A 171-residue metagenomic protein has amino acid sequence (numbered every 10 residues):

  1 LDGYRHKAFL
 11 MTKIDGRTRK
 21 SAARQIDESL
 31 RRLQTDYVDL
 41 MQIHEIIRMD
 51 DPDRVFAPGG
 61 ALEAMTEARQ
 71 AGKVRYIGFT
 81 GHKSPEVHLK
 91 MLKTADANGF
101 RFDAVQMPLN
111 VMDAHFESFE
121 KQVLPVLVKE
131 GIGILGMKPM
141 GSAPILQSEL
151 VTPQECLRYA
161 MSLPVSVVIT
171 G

Functional and structural regions predicted by a protein language model:
L1-A8, A64, Q70: N-terminal binding-site loop/beta-alpha segment at the start of enzyme catalytic domains that lines or forms
D2-R5, T35, S166-G171: Short, intrinsically disordered, charge-balanced linker/junction segments flanking boundaries in proteins
K7-T18, Y37-E45, M107-P108: A short, structured active-site edge motif that brings together acidic residues
T18-D27: Glycine-rich anion/phosphate-binding loops
I26-L33, M65, H88: Short, charged beta->alpha transition segments
L30-D53: Active-site groove signature of glycoside hydrolases
E45-G171: Beta/alpha (TIM)-barrel catalytic core signal, keyed to glycine-rich beta->alpha loops juxtaposed to Asp/Glu that bind
